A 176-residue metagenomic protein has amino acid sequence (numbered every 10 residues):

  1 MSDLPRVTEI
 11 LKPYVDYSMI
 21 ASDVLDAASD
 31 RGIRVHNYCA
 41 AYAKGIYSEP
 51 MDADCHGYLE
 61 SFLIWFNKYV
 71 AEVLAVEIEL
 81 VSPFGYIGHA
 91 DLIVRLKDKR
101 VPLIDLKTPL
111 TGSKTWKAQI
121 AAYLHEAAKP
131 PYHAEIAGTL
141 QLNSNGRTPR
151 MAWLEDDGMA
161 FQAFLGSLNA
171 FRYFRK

Functional and structural regions predicted by a protein language model:
M1-I87: Metal-dependent nuclease catalytic cores that hydrolyze phosphodiester bonds in DNA/RNA, characterized by
D52-D54, I78-A90, V94-R175: Nucleic-acid nuclease catalytic cores
